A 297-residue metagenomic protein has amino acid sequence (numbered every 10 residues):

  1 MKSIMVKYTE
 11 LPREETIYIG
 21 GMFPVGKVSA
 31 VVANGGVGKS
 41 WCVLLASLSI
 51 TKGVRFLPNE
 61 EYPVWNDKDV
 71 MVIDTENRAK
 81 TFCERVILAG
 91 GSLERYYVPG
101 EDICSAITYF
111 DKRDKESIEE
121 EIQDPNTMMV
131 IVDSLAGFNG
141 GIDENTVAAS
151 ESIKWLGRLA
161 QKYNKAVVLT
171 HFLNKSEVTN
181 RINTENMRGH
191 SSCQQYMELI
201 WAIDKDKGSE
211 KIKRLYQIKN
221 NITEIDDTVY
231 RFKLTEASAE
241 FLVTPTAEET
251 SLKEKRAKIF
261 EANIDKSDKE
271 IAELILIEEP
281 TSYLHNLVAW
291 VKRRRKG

Functional and structural regions predicted by a protein language model:
M1-S92: The Walker A/P-loop phosphate-binding site
T9-I17, K112-R113, R181-E185: Short gly/ser/thr-rich secondary-structure transition/capping motifs
I19, P63-V147, E151: Conserved inter-motif catalytic segment of the P-loop NTP-binding fold
A30-V31, G36, S40-W41, P63 (+3 more regions): Phosphate-binding/switch region of NTP-binding enzymes
L44, L48, E119-I122, G157 (+1 more regions): A structural alpha-helix within SAM-dependent methyltransferase catalytic domains
I50-G53, A89, F138, S176 (+2 more regions): Conserved, well-folded catalytic cores of nucleic-acid-processing and energy-transducing macromolecular machines
W65, Q123-N126, Q161-K162, K207-G297: C-terminal regions of RecA-like/P-loop NTPase motor modules
